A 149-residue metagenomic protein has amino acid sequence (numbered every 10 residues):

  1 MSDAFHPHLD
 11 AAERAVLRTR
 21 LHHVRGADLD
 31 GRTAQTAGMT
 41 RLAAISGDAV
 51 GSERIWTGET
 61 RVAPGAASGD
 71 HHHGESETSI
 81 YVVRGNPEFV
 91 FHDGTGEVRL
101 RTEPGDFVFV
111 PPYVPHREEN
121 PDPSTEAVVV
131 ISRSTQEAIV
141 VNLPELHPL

Functional and structural regions predicted by a protein language model:
M1-R54, G69, L143-L149: A short, N-terminal "cap"/entry segment at the start of jelly-roll beta-barrel domains of the cupin/DSBH fold
R41, I45, G58-G74, P112: Conserved short histidine dyad/triad with adjacent acidic residue
V50, E75, G94, P123-S124: Short strand-connecting beta-turns/loops that link adjacent beta-strands
T57-R61, S79, R99, F107-F109 (+1 more regions): Conserved hydrophobic/aromatic beta-strand scaffold that supports enzyme active sites
E59, H72, F91-D93, N120 (+1 more regions): Residue-level recognition of conserved beta-strand positions in structured domain cores
A66-G69, E88, V108, P112-E118: Histidine-centered metal-chelating micro-motifs
A67, S76-P104: A short beta-strand-loop-beta hairpin characteristic of the jelly-roll/cupin
R101-P104, P112-I139: Ligand-binding loop in jelly-roll beta-barrel domains
